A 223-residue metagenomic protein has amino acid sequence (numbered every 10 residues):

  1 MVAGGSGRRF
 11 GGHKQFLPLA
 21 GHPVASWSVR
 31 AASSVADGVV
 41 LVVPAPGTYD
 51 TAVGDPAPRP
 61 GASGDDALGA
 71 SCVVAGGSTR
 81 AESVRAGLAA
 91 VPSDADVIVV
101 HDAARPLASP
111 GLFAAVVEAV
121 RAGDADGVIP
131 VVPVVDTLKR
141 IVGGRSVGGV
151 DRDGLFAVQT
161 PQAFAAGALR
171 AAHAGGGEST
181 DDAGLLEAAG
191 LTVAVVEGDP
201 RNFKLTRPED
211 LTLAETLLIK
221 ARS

Functional and structural regions predicted by a protein language model:
M1, A25, G87, H101-D102 (+3 more regions): Residue-level signal for inorganic ion chemistry
M1-G47: N-terminal glycine-rich phosphate-binding loop and ensuing alpha1 helix
V2-G4, V42-V43, V100-H101, P130-P133 (+1 more regions): Short beta-strand segments
A31, D181-A183, P200-R201, D210-S223: SAM-dependent methyltransferases
A36-D37, A95, D124-G127, L191 (+1 more regions): Short, high-confidence coil segments that cap the C-terminus of an alpha-helix and link into the following beta-strand
T51, R59, L107-V196, S223: Conserved core of the sugar-phosphate nucleotidyltransferase
D65-S78: Conserved donor nucleotide-binding strand/loop of the catalytic core
E82-V97: Active-site nucleotide-sugar/metal-binding loop of Leloir-type enzymes
